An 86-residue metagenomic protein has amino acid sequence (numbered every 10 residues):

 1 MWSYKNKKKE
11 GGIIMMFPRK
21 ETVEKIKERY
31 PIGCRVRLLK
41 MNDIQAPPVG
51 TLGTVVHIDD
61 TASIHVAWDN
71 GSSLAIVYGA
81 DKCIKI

Functional and structural regions predicted by a protein language model:
M1-M15: Short, Lys/Arg-enriched N-terminal segments with co-localized hydrophobic residues within the first ~10-30 amino acids
M16-I86: Basic/aromatic-rich interaction segments and small domains that mediate binding to polyanionic partners
